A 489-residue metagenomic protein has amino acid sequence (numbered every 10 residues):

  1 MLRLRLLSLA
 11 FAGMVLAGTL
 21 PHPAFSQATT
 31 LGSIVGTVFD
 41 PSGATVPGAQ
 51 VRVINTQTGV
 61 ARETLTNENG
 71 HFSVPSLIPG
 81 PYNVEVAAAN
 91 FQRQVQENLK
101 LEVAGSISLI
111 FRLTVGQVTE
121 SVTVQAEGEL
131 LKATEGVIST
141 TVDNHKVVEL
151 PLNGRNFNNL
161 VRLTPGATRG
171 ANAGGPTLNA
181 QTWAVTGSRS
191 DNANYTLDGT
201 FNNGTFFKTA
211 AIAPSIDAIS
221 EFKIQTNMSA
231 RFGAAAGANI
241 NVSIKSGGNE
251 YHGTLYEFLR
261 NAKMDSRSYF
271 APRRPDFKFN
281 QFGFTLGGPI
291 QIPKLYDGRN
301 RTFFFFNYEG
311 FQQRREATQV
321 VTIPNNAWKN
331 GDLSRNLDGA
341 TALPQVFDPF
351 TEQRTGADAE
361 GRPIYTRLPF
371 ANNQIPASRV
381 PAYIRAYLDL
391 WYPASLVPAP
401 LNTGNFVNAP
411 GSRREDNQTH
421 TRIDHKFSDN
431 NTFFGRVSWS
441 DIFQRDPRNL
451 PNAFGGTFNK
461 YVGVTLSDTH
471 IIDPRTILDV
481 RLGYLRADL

Functional and structural regions predicted by a protein language model:
L2-F11, V15-D143, D217: Periplasm-facing N-terminal accessory domains of Gram-negative outer-membrane beta-barrel systems
F39, A89, L197, I472-D473: Single, functionally critical "micro-switch" positions that shape active/binding sites and transmembrane helices
P41, T56-T58, A89-F91, R260 (+3 more regions): Short coil/turn motifs at secondary-structure junctions
E120, E129-A184, R189-A193, G199-A230 (+5 more regions): Acidic, glycine-rich flexible loop segments
